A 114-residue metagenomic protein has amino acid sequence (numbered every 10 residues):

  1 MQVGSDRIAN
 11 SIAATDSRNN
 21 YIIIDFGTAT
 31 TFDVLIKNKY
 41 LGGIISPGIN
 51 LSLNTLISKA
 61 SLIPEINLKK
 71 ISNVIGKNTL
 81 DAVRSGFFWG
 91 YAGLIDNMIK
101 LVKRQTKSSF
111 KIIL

Functional and structural regions predicted by a protein language model:
M1-I22, N38-L114: Nucleotide/phosphate-binding catalytic cleft detector across ATP-hydrolyzing and phosphate-transferring enzymes
I23, T30-L35: Short beta-strand scaffold segments in enzyme catalytic cores
T28-T30, P47: Glycine-rich beta-alpha junction loops
